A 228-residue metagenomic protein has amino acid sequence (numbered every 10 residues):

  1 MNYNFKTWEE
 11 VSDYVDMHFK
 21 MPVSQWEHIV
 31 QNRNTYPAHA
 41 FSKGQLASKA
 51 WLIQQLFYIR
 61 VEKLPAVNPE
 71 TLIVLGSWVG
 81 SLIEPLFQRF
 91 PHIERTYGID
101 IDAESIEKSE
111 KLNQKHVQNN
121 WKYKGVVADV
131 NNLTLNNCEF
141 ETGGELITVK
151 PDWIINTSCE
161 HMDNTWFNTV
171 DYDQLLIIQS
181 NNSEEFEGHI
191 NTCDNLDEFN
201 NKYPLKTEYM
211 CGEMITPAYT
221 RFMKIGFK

Functional and structural regions predicted by a protein language model:
M1-V67: S-adenosyl-L-methionine
V67-V79: Conserved class I S-adenosyl-L-methionine
V79-H92: Conserved SAM-binding loop of SAM-dependent methyltransferases across substrates and taxa, primarily the Class I
I93-I99: Short beta-strand element of Class I
I101-E104: Conserved SAM/SAH-binding beta-strand->alpha-helix loop
E107-P151: S-adenosyl-L-methionine
G143, T148-T165, N182: A short SAM/SAH-binding and catalytic strip from SAM-dependent methyltransferases
D163-F227: C-terminal substrate-binding/active-site "lid" region of AdoMet-derived donor-dependent transferases
